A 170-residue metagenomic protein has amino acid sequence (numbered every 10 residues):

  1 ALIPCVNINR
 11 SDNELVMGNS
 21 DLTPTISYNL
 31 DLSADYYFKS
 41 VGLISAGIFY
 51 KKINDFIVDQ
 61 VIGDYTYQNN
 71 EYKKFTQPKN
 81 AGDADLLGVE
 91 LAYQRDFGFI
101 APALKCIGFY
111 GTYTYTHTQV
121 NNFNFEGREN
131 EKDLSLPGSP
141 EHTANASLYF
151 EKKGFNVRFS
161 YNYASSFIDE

Functional and structural regions predicted by a protein language model:
A1-N29, Y50-T76, N162-E170: Surface-exposed extracellular loop regions of Gram-negative outer-membrane beta-barrel proteins, predominantly
N29-L30, T143: Short, conserved clusters of charged catalytic residues that mark active-site and nucleotide-handling motifs
S33: Small/polar-residue-rich segments within soluble enzyme cores
Y37: Aromatic (Trp/Tyr) and acidic
S40: ATP-hydrolysis module of ASCE/P-loop NTPase motor domains, specifically the Walker B Asp-Glu catalytic pair
Y50-K52, N70-F167: Gram-negative outer-membrane beta-barrel transporters
